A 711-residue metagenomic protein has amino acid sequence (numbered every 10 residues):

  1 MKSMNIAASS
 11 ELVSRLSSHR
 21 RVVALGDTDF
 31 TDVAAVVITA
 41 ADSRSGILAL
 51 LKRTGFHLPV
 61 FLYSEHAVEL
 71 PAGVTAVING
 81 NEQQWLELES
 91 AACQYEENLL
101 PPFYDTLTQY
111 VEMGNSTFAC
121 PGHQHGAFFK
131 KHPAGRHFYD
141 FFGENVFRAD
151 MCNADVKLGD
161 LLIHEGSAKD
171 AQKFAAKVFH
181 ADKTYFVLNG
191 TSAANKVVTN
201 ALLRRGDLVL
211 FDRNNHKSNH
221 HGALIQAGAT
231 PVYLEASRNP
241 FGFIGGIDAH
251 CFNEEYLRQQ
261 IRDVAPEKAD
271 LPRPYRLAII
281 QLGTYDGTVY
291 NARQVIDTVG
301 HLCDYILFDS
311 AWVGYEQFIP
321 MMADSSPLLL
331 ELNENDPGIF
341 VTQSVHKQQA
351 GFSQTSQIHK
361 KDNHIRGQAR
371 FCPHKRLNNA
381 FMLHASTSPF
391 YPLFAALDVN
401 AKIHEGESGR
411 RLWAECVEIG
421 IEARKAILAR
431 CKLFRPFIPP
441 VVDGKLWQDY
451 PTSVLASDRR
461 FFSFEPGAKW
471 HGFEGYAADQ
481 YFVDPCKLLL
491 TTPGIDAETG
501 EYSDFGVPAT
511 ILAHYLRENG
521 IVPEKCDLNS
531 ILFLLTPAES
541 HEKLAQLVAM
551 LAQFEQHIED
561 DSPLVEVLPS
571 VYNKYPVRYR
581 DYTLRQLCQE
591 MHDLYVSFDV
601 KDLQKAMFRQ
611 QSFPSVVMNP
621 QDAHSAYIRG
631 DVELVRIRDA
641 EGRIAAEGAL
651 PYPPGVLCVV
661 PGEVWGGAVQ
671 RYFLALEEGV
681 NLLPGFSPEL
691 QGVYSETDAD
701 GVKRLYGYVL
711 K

Functional and structural regions predicted by a protein language model:
K2-M4, L12-H19, T28-A40, S45 (+6 more regions): Non-catalytic terminal extensions of PLP-dependent enzymes
V23, S192, Y285-D286, S540: Short strand->helix junction
T31-V36, G73-E82, D182, D207 (+3 more regions): Conserved acidic residues
T39, L48-K52, F56-H57, K177 (+2 more regions): Conserved PLP-enzyme active-site core in the AAT-like
A134-Q226, V232: Long, structured ligand/cofactor-binding scaffold of large enzymes
T184-Y185, T342, G520-E524: A short linear hydrophobic-aromatic micro-motif
Y185, A278-Q281, I531-T536: Short glycine-rich or small-residue beta-strand-to-loop segments that form or flank ligand, phosphate, metal/Fe-S
G190-A193, R238-F241, S530-L532, V567-L568: Short amphipathic alpha-helical segments embedded in low-complexity Lys/Glu-rich regions
